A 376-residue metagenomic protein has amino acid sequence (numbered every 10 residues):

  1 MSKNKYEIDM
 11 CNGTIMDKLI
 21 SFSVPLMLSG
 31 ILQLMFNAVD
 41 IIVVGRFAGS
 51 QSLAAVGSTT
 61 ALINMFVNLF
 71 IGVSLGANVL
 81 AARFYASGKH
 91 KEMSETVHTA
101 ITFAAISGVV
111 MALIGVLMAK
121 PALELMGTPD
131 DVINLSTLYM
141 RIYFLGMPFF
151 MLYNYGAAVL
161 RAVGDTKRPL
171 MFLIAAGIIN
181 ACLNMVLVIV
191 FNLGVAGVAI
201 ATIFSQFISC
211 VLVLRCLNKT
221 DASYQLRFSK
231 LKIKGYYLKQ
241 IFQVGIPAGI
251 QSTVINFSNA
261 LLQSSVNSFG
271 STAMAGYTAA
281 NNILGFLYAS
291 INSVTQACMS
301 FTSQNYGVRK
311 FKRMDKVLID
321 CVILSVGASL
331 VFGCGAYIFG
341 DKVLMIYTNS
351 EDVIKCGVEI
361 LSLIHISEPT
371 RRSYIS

Functional and structural regions predicted by a protein language model:
M1-S23, A81-G146, V190-I246, T302-I364: Short alpha-helical transmembrane segments in multi-pass integral membrane proteins
M10-F47, A61-G76, L80, A105-A112 (+4 more regions): N-terminal transmembrane alpha-helices
S21-D40, I142, A176, S205-S209 (+2 more regions): Transmembrane helical elements of multi-pass membrane transporters/channels
L26, G30, I42, V79 (+12 more regions): Transmembrane alpha-helix boundary and packing residues in multipass membrane permease domains and related
M27, I31, M35, V39 (+13 more regions): Generic alpha-helical transmembrane segments of integral inner-membrane proteins, especially permease/transport modules
M35-A54, L123-D130, V186-L193, T253-F286 (+2 more regions): Helix-terminus/linker motif at the lipid-water interface of multi-pass membrane proteins
L53-L113, F150-P169, G276-G340, S367 (+1 more regions): Small-residue-rich hydrophobic transmembrane alpha-helices
S362-S376: Residue-level detector of conserved catalytic or cofactor/ligand-binding positions in enzyme active sites
